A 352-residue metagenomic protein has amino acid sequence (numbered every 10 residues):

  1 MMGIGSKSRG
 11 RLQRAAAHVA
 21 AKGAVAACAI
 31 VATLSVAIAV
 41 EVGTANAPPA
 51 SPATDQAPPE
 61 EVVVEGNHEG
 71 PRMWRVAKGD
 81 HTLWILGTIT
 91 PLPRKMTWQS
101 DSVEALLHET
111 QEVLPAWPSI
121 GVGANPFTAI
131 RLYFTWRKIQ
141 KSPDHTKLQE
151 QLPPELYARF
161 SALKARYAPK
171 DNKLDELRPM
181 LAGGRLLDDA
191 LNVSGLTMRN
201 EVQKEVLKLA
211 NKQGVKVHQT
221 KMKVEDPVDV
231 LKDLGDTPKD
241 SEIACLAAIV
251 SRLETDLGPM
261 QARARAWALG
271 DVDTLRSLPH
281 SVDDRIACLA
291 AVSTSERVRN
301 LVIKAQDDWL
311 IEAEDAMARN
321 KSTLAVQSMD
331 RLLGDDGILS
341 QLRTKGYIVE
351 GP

Functional and structural regions predicted by a protein language model:
M1-H18: N-terminal secretory signal peptides that target proteins for export/translocation
G3, H18, A37, P279-D283: Glycine-centered signal
K22-A37: Bacterial N-terminal signal peptides
A24, D271-V272, K321: Residue-level recognition of short, well-ordered coil/turn positions that link secondary-structure elements
A37-P52: Boundary at the C-terminal end of the N-terminal hydrophobic targeting segment
P49-E65, G70-R297: Structured, acidic catalytic/metal-binding patches in enzyme active sites
C288-P352: A cross-kingdom marker for long, charged
